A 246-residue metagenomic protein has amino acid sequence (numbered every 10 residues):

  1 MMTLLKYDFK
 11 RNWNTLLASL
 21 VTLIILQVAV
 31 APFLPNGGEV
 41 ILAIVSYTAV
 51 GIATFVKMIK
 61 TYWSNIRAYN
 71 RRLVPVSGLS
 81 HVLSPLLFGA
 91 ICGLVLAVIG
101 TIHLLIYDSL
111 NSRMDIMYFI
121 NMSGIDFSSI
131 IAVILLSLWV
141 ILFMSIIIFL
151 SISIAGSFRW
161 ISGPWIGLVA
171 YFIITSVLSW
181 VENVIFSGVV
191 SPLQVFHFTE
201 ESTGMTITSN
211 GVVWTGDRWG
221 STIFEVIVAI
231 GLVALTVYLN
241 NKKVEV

Functional and structural regions predicted by a protein language model:
M1-A68, G78-V246: Hydrophobic alpha-helical transmembrane segments of membrane proteins
